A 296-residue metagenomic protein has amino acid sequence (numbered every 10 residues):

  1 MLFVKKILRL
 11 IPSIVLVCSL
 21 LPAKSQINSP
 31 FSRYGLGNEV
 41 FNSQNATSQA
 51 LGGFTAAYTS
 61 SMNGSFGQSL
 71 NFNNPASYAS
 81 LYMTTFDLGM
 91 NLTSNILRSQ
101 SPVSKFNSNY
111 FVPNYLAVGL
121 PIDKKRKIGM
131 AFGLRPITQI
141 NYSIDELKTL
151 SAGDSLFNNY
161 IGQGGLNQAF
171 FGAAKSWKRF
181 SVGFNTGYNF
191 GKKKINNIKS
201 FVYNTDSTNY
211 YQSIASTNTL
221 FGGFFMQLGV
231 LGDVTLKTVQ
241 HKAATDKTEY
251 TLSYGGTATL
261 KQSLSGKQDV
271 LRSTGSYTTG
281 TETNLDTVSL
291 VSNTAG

Functional and structural regions predicted by a protein language model:
K24-T138: N-terminal, post-signal peptide beta-strand-biased segments of exported outer-membrane/organellar beta-barrel and other
T47, S69, T84, S108-N114 (+5 more regions): Residues that define the transmembrane beta-barrel architecture of outer-membrane proteins
T55, M90-I96, L134-T138, W177-R179 (+3 more regions): Transmembrane beta-strands of outer-membrane beta-barrel pores
S69, N73-A79, G119-P121, G172-S176 (+2 more regions): Transmembrane beta-barrel domains of outer membrane proteins
Y78-T84, P121-M130, R179, T235-L252: Short loop/turn motifs that connect adjacent beta-strands in outer-membrane beta-barrel proteins
T84-L88, I128-M130, F171, F180-T186 (+2 more regions): Transmembrane beta-strands of outer-membrane beta-barrel proteins
L97-P102, Y142-S151, K194-Y203, H241-A243 (+1 more regions): Outer-membrane beta-barrel translocator domains and adjoining extracellular loop/strand segments of Gram-negative
Q100-K105, D154-N159, N209-N218, T281-N293: Extracellular loop and loop/strand-boundary signature of outer-membrane beta-barrel proteins
